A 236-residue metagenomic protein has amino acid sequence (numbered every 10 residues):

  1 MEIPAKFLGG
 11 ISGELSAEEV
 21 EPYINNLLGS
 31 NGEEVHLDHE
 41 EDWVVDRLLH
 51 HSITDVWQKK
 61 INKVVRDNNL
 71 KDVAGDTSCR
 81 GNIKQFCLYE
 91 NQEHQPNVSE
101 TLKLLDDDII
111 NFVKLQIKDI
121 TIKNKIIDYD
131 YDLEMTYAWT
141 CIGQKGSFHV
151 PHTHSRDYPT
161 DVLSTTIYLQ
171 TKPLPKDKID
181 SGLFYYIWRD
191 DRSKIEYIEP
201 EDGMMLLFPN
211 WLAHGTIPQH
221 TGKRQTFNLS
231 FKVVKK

Functional and structural regions predicted by a protein language model:
M1-I127, F148: Non-heme Fe(II)/2-oxoglutarate
P4, T54, K172-P175, K235: Alpha-helix initiation/capping motif
G13-L15, N210, P218, L229: Active-site donor-binding loop signature of nucleotide-sugar glycosyltransferases
R66, Q170, K232: Residue-level marker of positions within ordered structural domains that often coincide with functionally constrained
Y129-L207, W211, I217, K223-Q225: Catalytic core of non-heme Fe(II) oxygenases with the double-stranded beta-helix
Y185, S230-K236: Double-stranded beta-helix
